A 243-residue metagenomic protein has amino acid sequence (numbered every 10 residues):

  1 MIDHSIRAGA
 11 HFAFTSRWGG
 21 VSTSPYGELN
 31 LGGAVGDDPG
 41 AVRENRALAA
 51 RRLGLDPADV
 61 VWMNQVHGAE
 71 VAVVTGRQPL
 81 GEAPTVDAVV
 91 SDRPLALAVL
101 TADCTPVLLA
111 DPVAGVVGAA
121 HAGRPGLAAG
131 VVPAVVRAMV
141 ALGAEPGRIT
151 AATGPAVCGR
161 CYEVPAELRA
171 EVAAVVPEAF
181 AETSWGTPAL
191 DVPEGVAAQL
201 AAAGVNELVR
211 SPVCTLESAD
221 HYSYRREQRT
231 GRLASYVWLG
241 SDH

Functional and structural regions predicted by a protein language model:
M1-H243: Active-site microenvironment for binding and transforming phosphate-containing groups
